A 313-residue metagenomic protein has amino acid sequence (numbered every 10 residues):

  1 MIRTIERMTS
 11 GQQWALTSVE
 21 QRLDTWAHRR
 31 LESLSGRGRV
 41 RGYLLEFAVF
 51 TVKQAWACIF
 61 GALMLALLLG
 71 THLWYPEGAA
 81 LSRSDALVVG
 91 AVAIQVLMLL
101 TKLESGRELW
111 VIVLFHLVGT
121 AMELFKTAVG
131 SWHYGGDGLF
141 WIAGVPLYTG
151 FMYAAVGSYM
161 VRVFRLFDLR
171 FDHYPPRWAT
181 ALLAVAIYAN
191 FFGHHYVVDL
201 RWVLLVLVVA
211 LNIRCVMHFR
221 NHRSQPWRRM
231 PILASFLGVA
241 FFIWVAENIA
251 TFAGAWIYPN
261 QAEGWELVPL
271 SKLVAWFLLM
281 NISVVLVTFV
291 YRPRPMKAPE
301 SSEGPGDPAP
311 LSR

Functional and structural regions predicted by a protein language model:
I2-R313: Aromatic-rich, lipid-facing transmembrane alpha helices and their immediate juxtamembrane interface loops in integral
